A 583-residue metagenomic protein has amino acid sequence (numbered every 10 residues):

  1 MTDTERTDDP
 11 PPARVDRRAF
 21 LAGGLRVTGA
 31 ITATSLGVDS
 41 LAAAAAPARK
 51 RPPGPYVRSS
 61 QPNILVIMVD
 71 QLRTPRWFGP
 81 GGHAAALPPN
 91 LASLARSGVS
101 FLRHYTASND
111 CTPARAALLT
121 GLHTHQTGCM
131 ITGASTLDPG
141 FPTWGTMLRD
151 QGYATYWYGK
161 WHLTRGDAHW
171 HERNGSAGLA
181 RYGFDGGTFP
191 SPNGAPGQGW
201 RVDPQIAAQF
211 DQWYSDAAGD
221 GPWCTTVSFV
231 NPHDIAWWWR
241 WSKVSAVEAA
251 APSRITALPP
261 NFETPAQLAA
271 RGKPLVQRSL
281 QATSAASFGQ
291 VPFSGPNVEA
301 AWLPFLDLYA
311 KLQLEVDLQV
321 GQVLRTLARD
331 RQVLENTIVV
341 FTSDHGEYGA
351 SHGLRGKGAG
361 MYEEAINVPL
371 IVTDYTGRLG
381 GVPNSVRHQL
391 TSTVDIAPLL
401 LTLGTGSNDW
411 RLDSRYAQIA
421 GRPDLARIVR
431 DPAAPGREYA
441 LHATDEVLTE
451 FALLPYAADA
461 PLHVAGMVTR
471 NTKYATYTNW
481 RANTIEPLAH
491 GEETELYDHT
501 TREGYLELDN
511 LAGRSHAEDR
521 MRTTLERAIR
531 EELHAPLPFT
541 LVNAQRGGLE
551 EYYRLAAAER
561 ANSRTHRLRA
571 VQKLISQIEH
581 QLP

Functional and structural regions predicted by a protein language model:
M1-D16: N-terminal secretory signal peptides
R49-L102, S108, D509-H516: Active-site-proximal N-terminal segment of extracellular/periplasmic enzymes that hydrolyze or transfer
G54-S60, Q71-R76, P80-H83, A217-G221 (+4 more regions): Active-site-proximal cap/lid insertion segments
F78-R115, G121-L122, Q126, D150-T155 (+2 more regions): Short, structured active-site-proximal loop/turn typified by the sulfatase FGly-forming signature C/S-X-P-X-R
A117-T225, V230-A250: Catalytic-site neighborhoods of secreted/periplasmic enzymes that process anionic sulfate/phosphate groups
L119-T120, G183-A195, L324, K357-R437 (+1 more regions): Substrate-binding rim/cap in mid-to-C-terminal beta-strand-loop elements of soluble/periplasmic
L163, I206-A207, H345-S351, A397 (+1 more regions): C-terminal cap/loop subdomain of S1 sulfatases and analogous C-terminal strand-loop tails that border
T405-D409, G466-L582: C-terminal accessory region downstream of the catalytic core in glycan-modifying enzymes
